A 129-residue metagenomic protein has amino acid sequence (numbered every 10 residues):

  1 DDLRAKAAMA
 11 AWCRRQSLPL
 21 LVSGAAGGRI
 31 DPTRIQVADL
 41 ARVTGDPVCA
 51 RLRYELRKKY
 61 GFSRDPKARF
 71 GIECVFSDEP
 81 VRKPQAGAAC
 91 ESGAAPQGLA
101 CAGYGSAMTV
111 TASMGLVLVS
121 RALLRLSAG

Functional and structural regions predicted by a protein language model:
D1-A38: ADP-ribose/adenylate-binding Rossmann-like module
L20, R34, R42-G129: Glycine-rich phosphate/adenylate-binding loop
